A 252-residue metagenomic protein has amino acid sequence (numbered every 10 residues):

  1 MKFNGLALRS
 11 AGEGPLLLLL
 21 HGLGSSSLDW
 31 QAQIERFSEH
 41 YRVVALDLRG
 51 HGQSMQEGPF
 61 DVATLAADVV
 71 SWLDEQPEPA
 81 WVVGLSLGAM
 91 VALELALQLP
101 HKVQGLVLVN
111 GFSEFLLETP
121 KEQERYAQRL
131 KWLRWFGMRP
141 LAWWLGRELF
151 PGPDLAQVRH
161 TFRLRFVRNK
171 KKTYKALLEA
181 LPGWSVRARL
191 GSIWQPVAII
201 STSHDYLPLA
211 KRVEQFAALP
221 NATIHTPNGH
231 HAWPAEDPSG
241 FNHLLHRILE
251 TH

Functional and structural regions predicted by a protein language model:
M1-L17, E39-R42, P77, Q104 (+1 more regions): Alpha/beta-hydrolase fold catalytic core
L6-M55: Conserved HGGG/HGGXW glycine-rich cap/lid loop of the alpha/beta-hydrolase fold
A32-E35, V44-V83, H243: Active-site loop/oxyanion-hole signature of alpha/beta-hydrolase fold enzymes
G84-G88, A92: Gly/Ala-rich beta-loop-alpha elbow adjacent to hydrolase catalytic centers
L97-Q98, Q104-W135: Flexible "cap/lid" loop of the alpha/beta hydrolase fold
L117-E122, F136-G191: Conserved alpha/beta-hydrolase catalytic His-Asp/Glu region
W194-G229, A235: Conserved loop-alpha-helix segment in the C-terminal half of the alpha/beta-hydrolase fold that carries the catalytic
A222-H252: Catalytic active-site module of serine/aspartate enzymes centered on a nucleophile-bearing elbow/loop
